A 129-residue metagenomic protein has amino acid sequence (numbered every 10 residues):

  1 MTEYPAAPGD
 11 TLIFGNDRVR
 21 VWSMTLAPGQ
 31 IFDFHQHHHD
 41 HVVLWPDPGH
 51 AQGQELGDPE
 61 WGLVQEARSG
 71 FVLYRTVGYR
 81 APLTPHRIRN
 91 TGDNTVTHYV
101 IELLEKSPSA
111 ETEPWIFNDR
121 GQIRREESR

Functional and structural regions predicted by a protein language model:
Y4, T11-F14: Local beta-strand/beta-hairpin segments that build beta-sheet-rich folds
G15, G57-P82: Short acidic-glycine-tyrosine-enriched beta hairpin
W22, I31-D33, G49-Q54: Short beta-strand segments in beta-sandwich/barrel cores
G29-V42, W61, E66-A67: A short beta-loop-beta micro-motif enriched in histidine and acidic residues
Q36-Q52, L103: Short, conserved beta-strand element in jelly-roll/cupin
R87-G92: Asparagine-centered strand-capping/turn motif at beta-strand->loop junctions
T95-Y99, L103-L104: Flexible, surface-exposed loop/linker segments and immediately adjacent secondary-structure boundaries
S109-R129: Surface-exposed beta-loop interaction hotspot
